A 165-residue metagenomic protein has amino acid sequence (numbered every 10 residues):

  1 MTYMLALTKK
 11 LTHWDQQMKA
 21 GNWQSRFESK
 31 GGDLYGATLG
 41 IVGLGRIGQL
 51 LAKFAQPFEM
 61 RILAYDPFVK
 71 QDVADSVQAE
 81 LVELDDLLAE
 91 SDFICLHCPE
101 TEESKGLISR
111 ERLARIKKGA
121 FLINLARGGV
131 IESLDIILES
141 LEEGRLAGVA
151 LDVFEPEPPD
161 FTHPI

Functional and structural regions predicted by a protein language model:
M1-T38, K53: Phosphate-binding beta-alpha-beta segment of Rossmann-like dinucleotide-binding domains, i.e., the NAD(P)
L39-G40, L122: Conserved hydrophobic beta-strands of the Rossmann-like cofactor-binding core in SDR/related NAD(P)H-dependent
L44-G45: Glycine-rich Rossmann-fold phosphate-binding loop(s) that bind the pyrophosphate of adenine dinucleotide cofactors
G48-Q49: N-terminal Rossmann-fold NAD(P) dinucleotide-binding loop
A52, Q56, L141: Gly/Ala-rich phosphate-binding loop of Rossmann-like dinucleotide-binding domains, activating on the conserved
E59: Short glycine-rich hinge loops at helix-strand junctions in the catalytic core of two-component histidine kinases
L63: Conserved beta-strand positions in the Rossmann-like core of class I SAM-dependent methyltransferases
P67-P164: Rossmann-like adenosine-cofactor binding region
